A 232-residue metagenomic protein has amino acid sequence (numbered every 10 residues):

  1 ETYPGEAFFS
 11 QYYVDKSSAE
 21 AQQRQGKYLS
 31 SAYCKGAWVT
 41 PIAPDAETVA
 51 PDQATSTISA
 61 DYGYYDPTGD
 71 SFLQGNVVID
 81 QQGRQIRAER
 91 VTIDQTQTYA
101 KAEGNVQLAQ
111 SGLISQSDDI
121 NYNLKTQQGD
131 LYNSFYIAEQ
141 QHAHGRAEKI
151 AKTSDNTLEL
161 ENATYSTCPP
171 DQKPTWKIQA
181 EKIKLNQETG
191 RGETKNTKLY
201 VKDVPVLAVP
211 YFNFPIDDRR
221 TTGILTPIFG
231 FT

Functional and structural regions predicted by a protein language model:
E1-T232: Structural signature for solvent-exposed beta-strand/loop edge elements and short helix-capping sites, enriched
